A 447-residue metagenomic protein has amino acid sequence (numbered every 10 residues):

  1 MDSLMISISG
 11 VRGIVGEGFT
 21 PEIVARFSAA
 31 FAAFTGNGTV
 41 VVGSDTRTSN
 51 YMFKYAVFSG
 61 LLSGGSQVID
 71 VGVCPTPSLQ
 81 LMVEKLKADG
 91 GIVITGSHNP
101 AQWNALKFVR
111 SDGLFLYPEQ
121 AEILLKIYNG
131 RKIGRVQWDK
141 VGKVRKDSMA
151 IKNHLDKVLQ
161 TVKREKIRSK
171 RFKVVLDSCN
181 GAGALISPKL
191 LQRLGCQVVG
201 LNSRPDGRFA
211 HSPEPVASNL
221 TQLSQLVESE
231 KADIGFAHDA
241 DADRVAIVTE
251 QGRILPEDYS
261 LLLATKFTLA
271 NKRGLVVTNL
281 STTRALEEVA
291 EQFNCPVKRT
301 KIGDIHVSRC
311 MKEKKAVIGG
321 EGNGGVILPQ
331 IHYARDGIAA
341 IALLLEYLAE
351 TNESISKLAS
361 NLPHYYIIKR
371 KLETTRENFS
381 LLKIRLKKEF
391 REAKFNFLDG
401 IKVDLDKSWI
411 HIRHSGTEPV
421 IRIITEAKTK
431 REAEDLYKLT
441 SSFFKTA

Functional and structural regions predicted by a protein language model:
M1, I14, N104-E230: Gly/Ser/Thr-enriched, mixed-charge loops and adjacent short helices that form phosphate/oxyanion-binding elements
M1-G65, D89, K143-V174: An N-terminal, well-structured beta->alpha segment
G16, F108-S111, A246-E250, I327-P329: Short beta-strand-to-turn element immediately C-terminal to the catalytic PLP-Schiff-base lysine in fold type I
A29, A33, T39-N104, K189-V248: N-terminal small/polar loop signature for handling phosphorylated ligands or for N-terminal nucleophile
Y117, G200-N202, R253-R273, D304 (+2 more regions): Gly/Ser/Thr-rich active-site loops/lids in small-molecule metabolic enzymes that frequently grip phosphoryl groups
E122-D156, Q160, T249-G322, I327: Proline/glycine-rich low-complexity loops and linkers
I234, K272-A447: Phosphate-binding and adjacent anionic-ligand microenvironments
